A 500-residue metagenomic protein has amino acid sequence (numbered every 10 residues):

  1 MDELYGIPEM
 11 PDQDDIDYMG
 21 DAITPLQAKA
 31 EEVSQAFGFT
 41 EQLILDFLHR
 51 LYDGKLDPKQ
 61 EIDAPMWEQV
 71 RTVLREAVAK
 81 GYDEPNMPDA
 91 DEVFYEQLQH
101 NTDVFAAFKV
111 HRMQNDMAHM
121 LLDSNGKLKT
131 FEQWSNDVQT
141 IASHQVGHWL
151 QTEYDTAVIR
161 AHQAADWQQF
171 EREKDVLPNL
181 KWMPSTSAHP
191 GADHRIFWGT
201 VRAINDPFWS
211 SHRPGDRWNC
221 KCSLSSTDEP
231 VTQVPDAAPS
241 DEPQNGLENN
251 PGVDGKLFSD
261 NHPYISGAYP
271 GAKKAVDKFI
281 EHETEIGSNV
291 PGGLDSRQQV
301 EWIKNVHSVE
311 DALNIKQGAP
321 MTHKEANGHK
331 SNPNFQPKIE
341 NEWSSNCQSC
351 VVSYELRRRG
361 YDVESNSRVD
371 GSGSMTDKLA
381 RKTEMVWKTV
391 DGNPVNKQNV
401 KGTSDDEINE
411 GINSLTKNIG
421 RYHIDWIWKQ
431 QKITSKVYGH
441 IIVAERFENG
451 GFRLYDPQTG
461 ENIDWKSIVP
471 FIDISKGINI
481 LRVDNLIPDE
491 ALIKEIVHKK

Functional and structural regions predicted by a protein language model:
M1-A142, T227-N314: N-terminal leader/targeting and assembly helices and adjacent pre-domain segments
F105, K109-M113, I303-W387: Active-site nucleophile-adjacent alpha helix/oxyanion-hole segment immediately C-terminal to the catalytic cysteine
R112, W149, H189, R213-N219 (+3 more regions): Short, well-structured alpha-helical interface segments that form or flank functional binding sites
A118-H119, D155-R160, S349-R358: Short, hydrophobic/amphipathic alpha-helical patches that form generic packing surfaces within helical domains
D123, F131-V176: Internal glycine-rich, Lys/Arg-flanked active-site/core loops of soluble domains
T156-P230: Conserved short secondary-structure elements within globular domains
T200-P263, E461-A491: Compact mixed alphabeta submodule
R357-T459, I463-K466, I472: Conserved active-site-adjacent core of cysteine acyl-enzyme catalytic domains
